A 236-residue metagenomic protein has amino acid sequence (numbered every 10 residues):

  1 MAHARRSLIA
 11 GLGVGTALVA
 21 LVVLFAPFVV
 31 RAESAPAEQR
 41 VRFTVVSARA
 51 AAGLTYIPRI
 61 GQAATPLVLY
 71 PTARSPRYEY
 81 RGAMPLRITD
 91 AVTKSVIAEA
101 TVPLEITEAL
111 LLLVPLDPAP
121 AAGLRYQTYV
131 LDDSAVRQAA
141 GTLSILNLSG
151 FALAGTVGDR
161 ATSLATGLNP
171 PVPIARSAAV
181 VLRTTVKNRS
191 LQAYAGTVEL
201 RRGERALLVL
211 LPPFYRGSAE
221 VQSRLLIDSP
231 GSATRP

Functional and structural regions predicted by a protein language model:
A2-A4: Intrinsically disordered, compositionally biased low-complexity segments in eukaryotic proteins
L8-I9: N-terminal export leaders
G13-P27: Bacterial N-terminal signal peptides
A32-P236: Intrinsically disordered, low-complexity polar regions and short flexible loop motifs
